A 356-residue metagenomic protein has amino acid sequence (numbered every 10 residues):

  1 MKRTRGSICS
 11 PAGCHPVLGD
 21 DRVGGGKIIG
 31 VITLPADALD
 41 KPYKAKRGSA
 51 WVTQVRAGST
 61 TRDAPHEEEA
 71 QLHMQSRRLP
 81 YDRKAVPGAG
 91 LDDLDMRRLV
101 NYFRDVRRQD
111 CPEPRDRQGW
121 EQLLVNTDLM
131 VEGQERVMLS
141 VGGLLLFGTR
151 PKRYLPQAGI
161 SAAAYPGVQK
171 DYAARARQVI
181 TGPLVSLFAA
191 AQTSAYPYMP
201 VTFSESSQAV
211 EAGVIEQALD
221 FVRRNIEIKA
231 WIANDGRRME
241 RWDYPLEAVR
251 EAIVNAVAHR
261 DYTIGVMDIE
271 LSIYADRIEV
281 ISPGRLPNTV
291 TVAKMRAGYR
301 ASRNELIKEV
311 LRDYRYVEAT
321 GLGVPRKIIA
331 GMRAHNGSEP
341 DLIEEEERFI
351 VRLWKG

Functional and structural regions predicted by a protein language model:
M1-W51, R56-S59: Divalent-cation
P16-G19, N255, I264-S272: A short glycine-rich, hydrophobically flanked beta-strand micro-motif that places a catalytic Asp/Glu for divalent metal
D20, S161, D268-E270, E339-D341: Short, surface-exposed charged micro-motifs
Q54-V266, T289, A293-R300, R315 (+2 more regions): Active-site helix-to-loop segments that bind/position phosphate- or nucleotide-bearing substrates and donors across
G265-T291, G298-V310, Y314, L322 (+1 more regions): Conserved glycine-centered short motifs in functionally critical loops
E318, G337-I343: Glycine-rich ATP-binding loops of the HATPase_c
E347-K355: Short C-terminal beta-strand
